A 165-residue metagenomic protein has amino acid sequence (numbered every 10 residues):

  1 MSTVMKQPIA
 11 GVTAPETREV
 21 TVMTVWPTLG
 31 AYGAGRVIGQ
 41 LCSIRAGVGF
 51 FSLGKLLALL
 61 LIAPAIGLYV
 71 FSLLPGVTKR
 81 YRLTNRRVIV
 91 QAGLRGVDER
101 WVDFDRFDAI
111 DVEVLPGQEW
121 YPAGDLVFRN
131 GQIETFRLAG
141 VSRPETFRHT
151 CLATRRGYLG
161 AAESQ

Functional and structural regions predicted by a protein language model:
M1-Q165: N-terminal basic, Ser/Thr-rich segments that initiate or prime the first beta/alpha elements at protein or domain
